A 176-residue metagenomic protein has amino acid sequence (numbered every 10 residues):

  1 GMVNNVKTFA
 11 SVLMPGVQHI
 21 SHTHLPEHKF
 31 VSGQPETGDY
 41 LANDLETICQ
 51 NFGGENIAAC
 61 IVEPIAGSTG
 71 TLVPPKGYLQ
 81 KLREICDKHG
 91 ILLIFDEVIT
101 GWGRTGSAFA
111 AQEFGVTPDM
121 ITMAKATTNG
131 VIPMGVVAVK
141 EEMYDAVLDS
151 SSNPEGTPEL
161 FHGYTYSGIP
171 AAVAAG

Functional and structural regions predicted by a protein language model:
G1-G176: Conserved N-terminal phosphate-binding loop of PLP-dependent enzymes in the Aspartate aminotransferase
